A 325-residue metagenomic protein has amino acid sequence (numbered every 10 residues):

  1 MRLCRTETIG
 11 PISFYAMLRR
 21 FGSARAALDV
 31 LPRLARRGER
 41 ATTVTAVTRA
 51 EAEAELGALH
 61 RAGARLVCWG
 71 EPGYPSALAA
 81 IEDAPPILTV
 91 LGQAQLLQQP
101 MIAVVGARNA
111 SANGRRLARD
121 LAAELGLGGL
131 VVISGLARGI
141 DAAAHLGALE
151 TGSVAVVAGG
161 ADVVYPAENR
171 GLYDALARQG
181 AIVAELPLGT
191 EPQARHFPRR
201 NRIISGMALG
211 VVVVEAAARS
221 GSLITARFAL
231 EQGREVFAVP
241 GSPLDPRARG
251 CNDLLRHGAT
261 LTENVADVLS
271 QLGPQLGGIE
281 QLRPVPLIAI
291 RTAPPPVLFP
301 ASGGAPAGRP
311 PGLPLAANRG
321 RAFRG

Functional and structural regions predicted by a protein language model:
M1-G73, R319, R324: Short, small/acidic-rich helices and loops at N termini and domain boundaries of DNA replication/processing enzymes
C68-G325: Glycine-biased, small-residue-rich flexible motifs in mid-sequence functional cores and linkers
